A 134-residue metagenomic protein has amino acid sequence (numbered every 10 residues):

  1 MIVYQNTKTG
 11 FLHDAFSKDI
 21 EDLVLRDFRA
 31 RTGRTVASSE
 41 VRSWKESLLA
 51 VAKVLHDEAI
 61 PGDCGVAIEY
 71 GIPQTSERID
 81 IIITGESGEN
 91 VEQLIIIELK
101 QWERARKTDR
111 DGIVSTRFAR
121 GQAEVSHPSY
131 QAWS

Functional and structural regions predicted by a protein language model:
M1-S134: Accessory nucleic-acid engagement/destabilization modules that flank
